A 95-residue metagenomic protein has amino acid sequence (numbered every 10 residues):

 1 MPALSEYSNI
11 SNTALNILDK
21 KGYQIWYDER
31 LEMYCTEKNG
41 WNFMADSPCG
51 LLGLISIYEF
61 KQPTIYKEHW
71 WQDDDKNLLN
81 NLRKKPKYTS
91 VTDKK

Functional and structural regions predicted by a protein language model:
M1-N16, Q62, H69-K76: Negatively charged, low-complexity tracts enriched in Asp/Glu with abundant Ser/Thr
A3-Y7, D19-G22, T89-D93: Ubiquitin-like/PB1-type beta-grasp interaction modules and other compact soluble beta-rich domains
N12-D19, L52, R83: Generic detector of well-ordered alpha-helical segments enriched in charged/polar residues, highlighting helical
I17-K38: Short aromatic-glycine-(Arg/Gly/Cys) micro-motifs in beta-strand/loop hairpins
Y27, N42, W71-Q72: Short linear interaction motif-like sites in intrinsically disordered regions of transcription factors
E37-D46: A short, exposed loop/beta-hairpin motif centered on an aromatic-Gly-Thr core
D46-E59: A short, charged, amphipathic alpha-helix used as a generic interaction element across diverse proteins
Y58-K95: Mixed-charge, Lys/Arg-enriched low-complexity segments
